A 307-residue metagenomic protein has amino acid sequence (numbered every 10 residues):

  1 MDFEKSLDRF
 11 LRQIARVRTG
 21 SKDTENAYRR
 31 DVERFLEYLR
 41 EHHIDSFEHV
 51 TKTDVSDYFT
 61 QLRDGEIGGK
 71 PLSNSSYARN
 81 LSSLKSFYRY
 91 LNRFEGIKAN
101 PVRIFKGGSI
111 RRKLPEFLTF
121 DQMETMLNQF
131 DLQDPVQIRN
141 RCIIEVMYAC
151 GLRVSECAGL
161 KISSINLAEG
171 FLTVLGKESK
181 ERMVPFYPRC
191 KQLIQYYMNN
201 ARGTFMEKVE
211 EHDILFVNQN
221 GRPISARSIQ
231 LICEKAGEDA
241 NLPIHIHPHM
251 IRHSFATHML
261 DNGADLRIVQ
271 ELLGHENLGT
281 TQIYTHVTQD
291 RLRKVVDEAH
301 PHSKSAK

Functional and structural regions predicted by a protein language model:
M1-K307: Conserved catalytic core of the tyrosine transesterase superfamily
